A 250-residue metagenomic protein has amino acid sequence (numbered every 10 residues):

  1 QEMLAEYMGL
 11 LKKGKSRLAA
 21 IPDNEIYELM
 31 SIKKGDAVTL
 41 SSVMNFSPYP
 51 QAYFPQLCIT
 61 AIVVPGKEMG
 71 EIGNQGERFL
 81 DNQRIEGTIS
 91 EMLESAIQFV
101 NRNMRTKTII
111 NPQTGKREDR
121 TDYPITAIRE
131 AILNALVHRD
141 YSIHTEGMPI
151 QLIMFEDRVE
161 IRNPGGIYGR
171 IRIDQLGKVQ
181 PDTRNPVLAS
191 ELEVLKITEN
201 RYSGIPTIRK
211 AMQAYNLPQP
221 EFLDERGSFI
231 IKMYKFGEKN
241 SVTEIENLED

Functional and structural regions predicted by a protein language model:
Q1-E146, L152-E156, Y168-R170, D174-P181 (+1 more regions): Active-site helix-to-loop segments that bind/position phosphate- or nucleotide-bearing substrates and donors across
Y49, P164, Y234: Surface loops and adjacent helix of pleckstrin homology
P55-C58, G147-I153, Q219-K232: Conserved C-terminal helix/linker of AAA+ ATPases
T108, S142-T145, I161-N163, G169-I173 (+3 more regions): Extended hydrophobic-aromatic, low-complexity segments
E156, E160, K232-K235: Core structural elements
D157-L195, N240-I245: Glycine-rich/acidic phosphate-handling loop/turn and adjacent ATP-lid/helix of nucleotide-binding kinase/ATPase domains
S190-V194, E199-S203, R209-A214: C-terminal amphipathic alpha-helical segment
T198, Q213-A214, Q219-E221, R226 (+1 more regions): Short, low-complexity, charged/polar intrinsically disordered tails
